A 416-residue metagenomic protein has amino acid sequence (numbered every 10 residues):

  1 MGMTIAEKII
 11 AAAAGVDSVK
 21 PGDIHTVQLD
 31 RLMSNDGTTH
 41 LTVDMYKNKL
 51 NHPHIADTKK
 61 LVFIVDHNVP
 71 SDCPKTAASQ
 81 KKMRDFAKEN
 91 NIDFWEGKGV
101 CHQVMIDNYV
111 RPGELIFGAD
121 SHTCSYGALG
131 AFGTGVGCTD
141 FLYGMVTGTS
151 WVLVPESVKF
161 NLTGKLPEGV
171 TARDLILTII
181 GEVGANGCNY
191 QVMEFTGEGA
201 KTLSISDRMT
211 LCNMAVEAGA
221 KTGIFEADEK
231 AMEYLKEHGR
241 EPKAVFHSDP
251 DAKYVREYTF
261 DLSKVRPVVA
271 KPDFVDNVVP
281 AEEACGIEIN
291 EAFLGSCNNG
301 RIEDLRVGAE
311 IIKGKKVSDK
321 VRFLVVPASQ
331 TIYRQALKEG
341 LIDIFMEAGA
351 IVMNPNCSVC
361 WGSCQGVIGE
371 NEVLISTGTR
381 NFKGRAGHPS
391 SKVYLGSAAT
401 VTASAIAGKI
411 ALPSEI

Functional and structural regions predicted by a protein language model:
M1-I416: Fe-S-dependent hydro-lyases/dehydratases of central metabolism
